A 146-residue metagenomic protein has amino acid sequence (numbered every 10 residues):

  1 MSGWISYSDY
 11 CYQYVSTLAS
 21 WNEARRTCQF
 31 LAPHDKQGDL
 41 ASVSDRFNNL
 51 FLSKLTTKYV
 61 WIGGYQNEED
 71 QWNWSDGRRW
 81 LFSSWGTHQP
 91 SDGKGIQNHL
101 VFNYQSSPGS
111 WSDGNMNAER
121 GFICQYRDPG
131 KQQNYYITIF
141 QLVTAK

Functional and structural regions predicted by a protein language model:
M1-K146: Extracellular, disulfide-bonded carbohydrate-recognition/adhesion ectodomains, dominated by C-type lectin-like domains
